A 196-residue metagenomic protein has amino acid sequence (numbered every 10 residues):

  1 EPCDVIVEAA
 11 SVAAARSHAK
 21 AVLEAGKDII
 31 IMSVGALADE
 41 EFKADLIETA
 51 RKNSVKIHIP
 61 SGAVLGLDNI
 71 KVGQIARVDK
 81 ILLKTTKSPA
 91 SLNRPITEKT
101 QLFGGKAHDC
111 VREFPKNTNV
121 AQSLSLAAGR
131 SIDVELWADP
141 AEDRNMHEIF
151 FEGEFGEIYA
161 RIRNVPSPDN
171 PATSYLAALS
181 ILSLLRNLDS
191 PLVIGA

Functional and structural regions predicted by a protein language model:
E1-A21, G153: N-terminal glycine-/serine-/threonine-rich beta1-alpha1-beta2 phosphate-ribose binding loop of Rossmann-like
E1-P2, L23, S54, G73: Generic helix-packing signal
E8, D39, G105-K106: Helix N-terminus capping/helix-initiation residues
A9-A10, L37, A172: Residue-level marker of alpha-helix boundaries and capping positions
A13-K20, A25, V34-K56: Rossmann-fold NAD(P)-binding glycine/threonine-rich loop
D28-I30: A short hydrophobic/small-residue beta-strand
M32-G35, S61: Short strand-turn motif at the edge of the Rossmann-like AdoMet-binding core
V55-I59, A63-A196: Active-site-lining helix/loop region of Rossmann-like oxidoreductase modules
